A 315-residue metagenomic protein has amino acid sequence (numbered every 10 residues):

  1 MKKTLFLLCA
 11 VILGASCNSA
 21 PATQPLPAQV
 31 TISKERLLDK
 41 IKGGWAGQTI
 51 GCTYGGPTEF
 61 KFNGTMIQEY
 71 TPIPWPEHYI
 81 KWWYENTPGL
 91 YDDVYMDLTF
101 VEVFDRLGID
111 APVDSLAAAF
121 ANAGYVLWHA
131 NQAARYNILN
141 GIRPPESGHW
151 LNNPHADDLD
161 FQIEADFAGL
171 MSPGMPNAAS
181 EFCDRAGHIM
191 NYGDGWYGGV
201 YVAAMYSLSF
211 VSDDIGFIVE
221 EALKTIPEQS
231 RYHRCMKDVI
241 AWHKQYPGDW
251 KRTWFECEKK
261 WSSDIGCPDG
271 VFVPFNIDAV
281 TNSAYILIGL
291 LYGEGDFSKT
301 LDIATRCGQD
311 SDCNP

Functional and structural regions predicted by a protein language model:
M1-A28: Bacterial Sec-dependent N-terminal signal peptides
T23-L38, Y70-I73, W82-W83, Y91 (+1 more regions): Helix-termini ("caps") and immediately adjacent flexible loops/tails, especially at membrane-solvent interfaces
A28, I32-G55: Mature N-terminal segment immediately following signal peptide/propeptide cleavage in secreted/periplasmic
I32, I138, S147-A156, F167-M175 (+2 more regions): Accessory "access/gating" subregions that flank catalytic or transport cores
L38, A46, I50, G89-Y91 (+4 more regions): Active-site cavity-forming subdomains of large catalytic enzyme subunits
D39-W45, S115, S298-D302, N314: Alpha-helical scaffolds flanking conserved acidic
W45-G56, D160-Q162, G308-P315: Conserved phosphate/anionic-ligand binding catalytic regions in large, soluble enzymes, centered on
P57-P88, V94-D97, D114-A118, A123-W128: Active-site-surrounding "flap" and adjacent substrate/cofactor-binding loops of secreted or lumenal enzymes, prototyped
